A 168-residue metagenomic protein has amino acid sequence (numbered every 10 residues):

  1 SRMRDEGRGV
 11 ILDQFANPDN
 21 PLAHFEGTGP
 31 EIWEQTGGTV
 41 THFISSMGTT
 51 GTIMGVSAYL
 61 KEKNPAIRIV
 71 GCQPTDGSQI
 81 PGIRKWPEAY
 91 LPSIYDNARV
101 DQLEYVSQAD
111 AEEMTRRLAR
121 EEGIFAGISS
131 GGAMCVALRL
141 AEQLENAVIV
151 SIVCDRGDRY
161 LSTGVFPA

Functional and structural regions predicted by a protein language model:
S1-H42, C72-A119: Small/polar-residue-rich loop-to-helix segments that shape phosphate-bearing ligand pockets
L12, I124-G131: Short glycine/threonine-rich catalytic loop with a Thr-x-Gly-x-Asp
D13-F15, S46, G71-Q73, V150-D155: Short beta-strand segments
N20-I67, E142: Glycine-rich ThDP/TPP pyrophosphate-binding loop and its adjacent helix/strand module within ThDP-dependent enzymes
S46-V56, S129-A137, Y160: Short glycine/serine/threonine-rich phosphate/pyrophosphate-binding segments that cradle anionic phosphate groups
T49-I53, S78-E88, V165-A168: Conserved N-terminal glycine/acidic-rich loop preference
L138-A168: Phosphate-binding loop/pocket of nucleotide- and phosphate-handling active sites
